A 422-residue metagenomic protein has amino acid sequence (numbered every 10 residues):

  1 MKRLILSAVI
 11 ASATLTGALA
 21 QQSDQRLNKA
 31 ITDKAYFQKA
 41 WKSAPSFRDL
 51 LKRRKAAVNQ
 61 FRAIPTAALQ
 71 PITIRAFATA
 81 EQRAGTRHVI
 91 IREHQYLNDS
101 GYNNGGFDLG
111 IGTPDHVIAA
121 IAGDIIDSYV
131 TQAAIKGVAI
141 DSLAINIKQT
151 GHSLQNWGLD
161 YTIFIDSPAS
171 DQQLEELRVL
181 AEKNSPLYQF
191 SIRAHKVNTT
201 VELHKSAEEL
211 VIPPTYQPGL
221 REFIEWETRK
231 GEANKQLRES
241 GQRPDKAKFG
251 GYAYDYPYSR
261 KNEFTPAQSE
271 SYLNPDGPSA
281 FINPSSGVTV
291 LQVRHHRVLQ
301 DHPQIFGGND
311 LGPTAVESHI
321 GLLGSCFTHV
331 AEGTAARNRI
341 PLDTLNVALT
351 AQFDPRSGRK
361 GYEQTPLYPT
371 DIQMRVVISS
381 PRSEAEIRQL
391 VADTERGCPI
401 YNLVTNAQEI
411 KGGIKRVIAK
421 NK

Functional and structural regions predicted by a protein language model:
M1-L6: Bacterial N-terminal signal peptides that target proteins for export
I10-A18: Hydrophobic h-region of N-terminal signal peptides that target proteins for export in Gram-negative bacteria
Q21-A119, T131-G321, E332-K422: Extended beta-strand/beta-hairpin segments
A120-I126, L323-F327: Alpha-helical metal-binding/catalytic segments enriched in His/Glu/Asp
